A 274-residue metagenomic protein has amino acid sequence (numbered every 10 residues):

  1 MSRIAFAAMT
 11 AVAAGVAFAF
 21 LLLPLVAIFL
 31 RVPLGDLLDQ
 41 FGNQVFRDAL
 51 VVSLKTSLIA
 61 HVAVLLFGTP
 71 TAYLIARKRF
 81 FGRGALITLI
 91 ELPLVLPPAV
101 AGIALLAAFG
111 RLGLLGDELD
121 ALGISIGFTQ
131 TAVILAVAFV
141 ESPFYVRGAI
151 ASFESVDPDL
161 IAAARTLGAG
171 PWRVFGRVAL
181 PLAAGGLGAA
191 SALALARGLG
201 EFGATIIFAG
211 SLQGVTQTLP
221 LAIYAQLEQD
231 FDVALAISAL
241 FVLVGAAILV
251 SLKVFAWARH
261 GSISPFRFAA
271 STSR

Functional and structural regions predicted by a protein language model:
S2-A8, V26-V62, L74-K78, A225-F231: Periplasmic/extracellular loop-to-transmembrane helix junction in inner-membrane transport proteins
S2-F6, L37, Q44, T205-S251 (+2 more regions): Interhelical loop and adjacent transmembrane-helix boundary motif in polytopic membrane transport permeases
R3-A11, V16, P24-A27, I150-R165 (+2 more regions): C-terminal transmembrane helix and the adjacent membrane-cytosol boundary/short C-terminal tail of inner/organellar
A7, A11, L74-L105, I161 (+1 more regions): Cytoplasmic-entry segments and transmembrane alpha-helices of multi-pass inner-membrane transporters
A11-F18, L92, F139-E141, Y145-D157 (+2 more regions): Transmembrane alpha-helices
G35-L38, R47, G102-A138, A209-S211: Membrane-interfacial helix termini and adjacent extracytoplasmic/periplasmic loops of multi-pass transporters
L38-Q40, I59-I90, I103, A107 (+1 more regions): Transmembrane-helix boundary motif in ABC transporter permease subunits
V51, K55-F67, T71, P97 (+6 more regions): Hydrophobic alpha-helical transmembrane segments of multipass integral membrane proteins, especially permease/channel
